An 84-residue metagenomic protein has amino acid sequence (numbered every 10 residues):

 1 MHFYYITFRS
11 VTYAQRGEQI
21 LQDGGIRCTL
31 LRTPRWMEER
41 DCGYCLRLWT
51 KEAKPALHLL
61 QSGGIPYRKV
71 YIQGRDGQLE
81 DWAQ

Functional and structural regions predicted by a protein language model:
M1-H2, Q84: Short, low-complexity, intrinsically disordered N-terminal peptides in bacterial proteins
H2-Q22, I26-P55: Amphipathic, hydrophobic secondary-structure cores in small proteins
T50-Q84: C-terminal structural segments of small proteins and small subunits
